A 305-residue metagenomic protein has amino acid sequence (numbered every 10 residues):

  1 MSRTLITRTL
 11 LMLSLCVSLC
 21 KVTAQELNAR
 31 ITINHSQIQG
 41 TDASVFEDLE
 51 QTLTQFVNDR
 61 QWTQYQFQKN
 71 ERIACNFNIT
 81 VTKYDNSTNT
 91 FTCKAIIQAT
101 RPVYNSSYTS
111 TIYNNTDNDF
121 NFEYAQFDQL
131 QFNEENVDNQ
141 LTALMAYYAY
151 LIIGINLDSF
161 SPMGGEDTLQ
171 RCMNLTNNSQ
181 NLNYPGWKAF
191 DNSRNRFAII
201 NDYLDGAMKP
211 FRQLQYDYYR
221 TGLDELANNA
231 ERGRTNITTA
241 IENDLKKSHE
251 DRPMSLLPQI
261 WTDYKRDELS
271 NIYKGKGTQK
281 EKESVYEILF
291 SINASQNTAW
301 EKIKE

Functional and structural regions predicted by a protein language model:
M1-L27: Bacterial Sec-dependent N-terminal signal peptides
Q25-T92, V103-N105: Start-of-domain marker
T32, Y219-E305: A cross-kingdom marker for long, charged
S36-A43, Q131-N139, E250-D251: Second-shell loop/turn segments in exported
T54-W62, G154-D158, S270, K274: Sec-exported extracytoplasmic/periplasmic mature domains
S87-N201: Acidic/His-rich structured neighborhood in mature extracellular/periplasmic domains
G164-M254: Flexible, glycine-rich surface segments
